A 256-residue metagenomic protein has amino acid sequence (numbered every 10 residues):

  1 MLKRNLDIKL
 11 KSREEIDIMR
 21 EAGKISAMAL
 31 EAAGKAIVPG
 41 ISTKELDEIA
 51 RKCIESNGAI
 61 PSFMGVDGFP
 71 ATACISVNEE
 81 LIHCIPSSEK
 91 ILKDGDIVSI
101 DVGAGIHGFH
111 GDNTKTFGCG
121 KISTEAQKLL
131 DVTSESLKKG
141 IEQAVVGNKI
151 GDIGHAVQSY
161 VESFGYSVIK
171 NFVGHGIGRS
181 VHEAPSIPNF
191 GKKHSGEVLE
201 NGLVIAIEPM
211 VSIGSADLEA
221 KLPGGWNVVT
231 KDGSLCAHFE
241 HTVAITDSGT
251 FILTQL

Functional and structural regions predicted by a protein language model:
M1-L256: Active-site neighborhoods and metal-handling regions in enzymes and metal-associated proteins
